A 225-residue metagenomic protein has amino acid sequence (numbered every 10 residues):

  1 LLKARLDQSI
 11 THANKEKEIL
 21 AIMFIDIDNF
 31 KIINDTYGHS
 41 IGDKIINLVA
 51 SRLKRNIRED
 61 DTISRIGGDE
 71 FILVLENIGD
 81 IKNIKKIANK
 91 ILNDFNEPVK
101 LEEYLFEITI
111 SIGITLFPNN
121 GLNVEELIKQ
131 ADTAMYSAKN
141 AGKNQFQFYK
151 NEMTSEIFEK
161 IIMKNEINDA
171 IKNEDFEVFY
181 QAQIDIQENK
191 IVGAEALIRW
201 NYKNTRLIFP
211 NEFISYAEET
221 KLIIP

Functional and structural regions predicted by a protein language model:
L1-A21, D28-R58, S64-L73, G79-N89 (+4 more regions): Conserved long alpha-helical elements within nucleotide-processing catalytic cores of c-di-GMP signaling and class III
I19, E125, N144, V192-E195 (+1 more regions): Short beta-strand edge/capping elements of PAS-family sensory modules
A21-D26, I63, V178, E195: Active-site-flanking beta-strand signature of metal-NTP-handling nucleotidyl enzymes and homologous cyclase-like
I27, G68, S111, K143 (+2 more regions): ATP/adenylate-binding site constellation spanning eukaryotic-like Ser/Thr protein kinases, ABC-transporter
I63, K90, D94, K100 (+6 more regions): Cyclic nucleotide signaling catalytic output domains
V74-I84, E102-L105, I110-L127, E152-E156 (+2 more regions): Catalytic strand-loop-helix junctions within cyclic-nucleotide turnover domains
N151-S155, E159-P225: Bacterial c-di-GMP phosphodiesterase EAL domain
